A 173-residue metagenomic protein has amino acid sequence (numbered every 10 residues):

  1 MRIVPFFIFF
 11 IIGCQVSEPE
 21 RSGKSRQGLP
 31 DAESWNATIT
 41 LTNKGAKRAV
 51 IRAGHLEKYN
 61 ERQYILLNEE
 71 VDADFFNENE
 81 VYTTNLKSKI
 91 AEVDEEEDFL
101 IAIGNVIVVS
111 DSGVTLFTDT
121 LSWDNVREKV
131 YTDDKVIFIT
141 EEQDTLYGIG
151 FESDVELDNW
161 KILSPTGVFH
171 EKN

Functional and structural regions predicted by a protein language model:
M1-N173: Mature-chain termini and adjacent capping regions
